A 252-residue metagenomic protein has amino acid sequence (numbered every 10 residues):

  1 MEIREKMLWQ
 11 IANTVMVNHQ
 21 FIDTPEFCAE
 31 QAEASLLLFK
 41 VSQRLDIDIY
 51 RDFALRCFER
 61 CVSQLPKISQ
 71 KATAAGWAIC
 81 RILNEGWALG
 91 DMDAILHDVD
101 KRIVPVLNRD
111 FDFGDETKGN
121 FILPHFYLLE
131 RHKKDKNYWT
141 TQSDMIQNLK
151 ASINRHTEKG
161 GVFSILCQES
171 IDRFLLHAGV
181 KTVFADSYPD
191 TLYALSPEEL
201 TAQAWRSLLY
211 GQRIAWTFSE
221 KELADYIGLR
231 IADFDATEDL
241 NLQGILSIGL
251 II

Functional and structural regions predicted by a protein language model:
M1-L55, I227, D233-D235: Low-complexity, Ser/Thr/Pro/Gly-enriched N-terminal "stalk/linker" regions
M1-Q10, Y127-E158, V162-I252: Terminal, non-catalytic domain-edge segments
N18-I22, L45, C61, L65 (+7 more regions): Alpha-helical junction/boundary sensor with strong preference for TPR arrays
I22, E26, L45-D46, K67 (+6 more regions): Structural signature of alpha-solenoid helical repeat scaffolds
E30, K71, N120, A202 (+1 more regions): Periodic glycine anchor positions in long extracellular repeat architectures
Q31, Q43, I47, A88 (+2 more regions): Alpha-helix initiation and capping sites
A34-L38, A75-A78, P124, T191 (+1 more regions): Hydrophobic anchor position in alpha-helical repeat solenoids
R51-D144: Extended ligand-binding groove/face enriched in aromatic
